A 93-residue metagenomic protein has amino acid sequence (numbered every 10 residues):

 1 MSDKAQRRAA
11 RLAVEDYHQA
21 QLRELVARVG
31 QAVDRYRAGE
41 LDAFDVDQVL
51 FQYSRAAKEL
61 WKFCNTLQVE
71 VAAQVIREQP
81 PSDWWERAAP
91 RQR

Functional and structural regions predicted by a protein language model:
M1-R93: Acidic, Ser/Pro/Thr-rich low-complexity regulatory regions and the short amphipathic helical interaction modules they
